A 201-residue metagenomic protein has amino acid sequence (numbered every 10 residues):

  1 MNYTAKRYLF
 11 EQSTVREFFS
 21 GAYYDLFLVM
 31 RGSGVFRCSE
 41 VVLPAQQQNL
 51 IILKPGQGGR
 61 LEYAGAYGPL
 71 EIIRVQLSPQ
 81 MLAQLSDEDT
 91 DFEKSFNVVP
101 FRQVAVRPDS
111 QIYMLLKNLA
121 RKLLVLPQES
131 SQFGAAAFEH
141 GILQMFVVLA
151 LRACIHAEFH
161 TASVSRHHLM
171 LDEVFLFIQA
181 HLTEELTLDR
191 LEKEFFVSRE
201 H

Functional and structural regions predicted by a protein language model:
M1-F10, G58-E129, V148-A157: A hydrophobic/aromatic-rich effector-binding and dimerization subdomain of bacterial HTH-type transcriptional regulators
F10-A22: Short beta-strand/loop turn elements enriched in aromatics
V15-R16, V35, I51, P55-A64 (+1 more regions): Histidine-centered metal-chelating micro-motifs
F19-F36, I52: Short, conserved beta-strand element in jelly-roll/cupin
F19-G21, A45, Y67-P69, R166: A generic fold-level signal
E40-P55: Short acidic-glycine-tyrosine-enriched beta hairpin
V99-Y113, P127-F195: Short, Lys/Arg-enriched, Trp-marked, Pro/Gly-tolerant hinge/linker segments that flank
E200: Key DNA-contact positions within bacterial/archaeal DNA-binding proteins
